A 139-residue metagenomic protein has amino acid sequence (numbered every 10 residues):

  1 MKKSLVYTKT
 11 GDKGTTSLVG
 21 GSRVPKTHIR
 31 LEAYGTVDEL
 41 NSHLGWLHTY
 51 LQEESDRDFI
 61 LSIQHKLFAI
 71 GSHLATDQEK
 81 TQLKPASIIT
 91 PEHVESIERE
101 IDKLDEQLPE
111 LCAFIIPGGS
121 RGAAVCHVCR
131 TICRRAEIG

Functional and structural regions predicted by a protein language model:
M1-G139: Phosphate/pyrophosphate-binding loop motifs in nucleotide- or prenyl diphosphate-using proteins
